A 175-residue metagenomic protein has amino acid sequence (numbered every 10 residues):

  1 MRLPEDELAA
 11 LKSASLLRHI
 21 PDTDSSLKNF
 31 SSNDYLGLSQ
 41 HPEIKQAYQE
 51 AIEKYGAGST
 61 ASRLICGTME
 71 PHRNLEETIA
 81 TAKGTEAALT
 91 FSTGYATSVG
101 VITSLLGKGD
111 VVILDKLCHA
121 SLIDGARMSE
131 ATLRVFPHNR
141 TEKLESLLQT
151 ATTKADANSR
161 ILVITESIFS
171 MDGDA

Functional and structural regions predicted by a protein language model:
M1-A57: N-terminal "arm"/small-domain region of PLP-dependent enzymes with the aminotransferase-like
N29-S31, A57-S62, I161-S167: Short beta-strands and strand-loop turn motifs
L38, L64-T68, A120, T141-E142 (+1 more regions): Short, small-residue-enriched loops and turns at beta-alpha junctions that line or gate enzyme active sites
Q46, K54-G94: Conserved N-terminal alpha-helix of the aminotransferase class I/II PLP-enzyme fold
V101-A120: Conserved PLP-anchoring active-site segment centered on the Schiff-base-forming lysine
K108, M128-E130: Short, structured coil segments at secondary-structure junctions
R134, H138-A175: Active-site phosphate-binding strand-loop segment of PLP-dependent enzymes
